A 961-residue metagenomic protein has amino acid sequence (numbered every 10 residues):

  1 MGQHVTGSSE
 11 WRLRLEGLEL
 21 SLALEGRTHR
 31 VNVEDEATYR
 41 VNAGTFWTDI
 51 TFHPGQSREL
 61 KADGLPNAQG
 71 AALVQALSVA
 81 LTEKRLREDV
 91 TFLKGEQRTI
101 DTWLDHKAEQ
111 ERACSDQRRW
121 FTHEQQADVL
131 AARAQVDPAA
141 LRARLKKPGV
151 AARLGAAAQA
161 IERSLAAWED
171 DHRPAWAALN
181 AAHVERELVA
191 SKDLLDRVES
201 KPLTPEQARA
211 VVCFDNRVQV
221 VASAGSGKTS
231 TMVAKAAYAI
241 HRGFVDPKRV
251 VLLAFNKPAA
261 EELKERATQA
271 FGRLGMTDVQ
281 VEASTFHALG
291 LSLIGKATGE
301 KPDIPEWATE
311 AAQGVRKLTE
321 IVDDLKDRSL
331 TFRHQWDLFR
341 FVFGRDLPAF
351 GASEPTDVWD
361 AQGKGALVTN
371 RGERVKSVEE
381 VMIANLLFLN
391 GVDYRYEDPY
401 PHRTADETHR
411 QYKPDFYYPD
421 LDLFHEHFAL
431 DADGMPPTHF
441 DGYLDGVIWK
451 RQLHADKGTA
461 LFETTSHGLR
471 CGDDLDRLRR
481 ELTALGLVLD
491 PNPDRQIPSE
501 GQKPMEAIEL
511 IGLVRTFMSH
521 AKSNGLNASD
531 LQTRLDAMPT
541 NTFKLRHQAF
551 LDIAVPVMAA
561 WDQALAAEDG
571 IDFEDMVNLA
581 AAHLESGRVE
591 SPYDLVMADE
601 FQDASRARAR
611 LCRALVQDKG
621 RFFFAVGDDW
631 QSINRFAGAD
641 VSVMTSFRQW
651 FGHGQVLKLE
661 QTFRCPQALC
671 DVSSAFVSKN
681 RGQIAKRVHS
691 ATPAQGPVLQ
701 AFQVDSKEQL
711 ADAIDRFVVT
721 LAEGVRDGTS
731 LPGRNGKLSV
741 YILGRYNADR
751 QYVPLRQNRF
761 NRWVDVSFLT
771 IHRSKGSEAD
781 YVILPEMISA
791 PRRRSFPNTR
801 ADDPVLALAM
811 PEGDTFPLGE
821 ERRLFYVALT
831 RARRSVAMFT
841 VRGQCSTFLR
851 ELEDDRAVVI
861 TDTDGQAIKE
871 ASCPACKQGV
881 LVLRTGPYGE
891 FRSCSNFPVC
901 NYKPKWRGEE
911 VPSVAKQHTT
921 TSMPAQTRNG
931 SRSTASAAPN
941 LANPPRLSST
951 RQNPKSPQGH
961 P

Functional and structural regions predicted by a protein language model:
L18-T45: Phosphoinositide-dependent membrane-docking surfaces
T51, Q56-K61, L73, K84 (+2 more regions): P-loop NTPase Walker
E111-R119, R249, A254-F339, Q452-L513 (+2 more regions): Conserved P-loop NTPase-based nucleic-acid remodeling module centered on helicase motor cores
E124, D128, D137, G149-G155 (+18 more regions): Conserved helicase NTPase motor core
T229-M232, K364, H653-Q655, T662-W763: Helicase P-loop NTPase motor core
Y238, Y443-G446, R451-Q452, A609-L699: Conserved RecA-like helicase ATPase core segment that couples NTP binding/hydrolysis to strand translocation
R374, K413-V447, Q617, D629-Q631: Short beta-strand-loop-alpha-helix junction that forms the active-site gateway of nucleic-acid-processing nucleases
D727-S730, N735-S739, N758-D765, L769 (+1 more regions): Conserved helicase C-terminal RecA-like lobe
